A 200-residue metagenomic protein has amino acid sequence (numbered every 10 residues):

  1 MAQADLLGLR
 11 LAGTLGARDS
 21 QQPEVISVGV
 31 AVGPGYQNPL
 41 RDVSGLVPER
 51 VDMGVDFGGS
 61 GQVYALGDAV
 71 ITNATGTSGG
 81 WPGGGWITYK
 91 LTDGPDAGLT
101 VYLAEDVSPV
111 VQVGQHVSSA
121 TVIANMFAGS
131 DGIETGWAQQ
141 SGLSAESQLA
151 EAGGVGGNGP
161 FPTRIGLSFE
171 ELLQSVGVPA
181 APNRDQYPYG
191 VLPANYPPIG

Functional and structural regions predicted by a protein language model:
M1-W86, S118-S119, G166-G200: Surface-exposed, glycine-biased beta-strand/turn segments
A2, R10, L15, G136 (+2 more regions): N-terminal cationic amphipathic segment used for targeting or macromolecule association
S27, G59, D93, Q139-S141: Non-catalytic surface loops within mature trypsin-like serine protease
A65-V110, F127-W137: Zn2+-dependent peptidoglycan hydrolase active-site motif and core
P109-V117: Acidic, glycine-anchored pre-beta loop/turn
I123-A124: Local beta-strand/beta-hairpin segments that build beta-sheet-rich folds
Q139-N183: Short peripheral tails and domain-boundary helices/loops at the edges of structured domains
